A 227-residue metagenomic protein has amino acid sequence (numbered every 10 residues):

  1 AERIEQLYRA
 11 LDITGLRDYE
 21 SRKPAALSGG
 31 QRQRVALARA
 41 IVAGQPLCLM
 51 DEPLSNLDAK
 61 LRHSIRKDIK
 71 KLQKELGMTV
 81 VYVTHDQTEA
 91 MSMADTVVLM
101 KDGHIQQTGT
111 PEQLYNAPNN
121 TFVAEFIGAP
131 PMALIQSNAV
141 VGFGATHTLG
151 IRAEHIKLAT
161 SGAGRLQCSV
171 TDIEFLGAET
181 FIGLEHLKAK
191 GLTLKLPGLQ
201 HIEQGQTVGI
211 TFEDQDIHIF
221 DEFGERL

Functional and structural regions predicted by a protein language model:
A1-N120: ABC ATPase nucleotide-binding domains
D18, G29-G30, G103, G109 (+5 more regions): Glycine-centered flexibility sites
S64, L114-A117, E125-F126, A159 (+1 more regions): Residues that scaffold the ATP/ADP-binding catalytic core of kinase and kinase-like folds
T88, E112, T121, A133 (+2 more regions): Glycine-centered loop/turn positions within well-structured domains that cap or flank conserved ligand/cofactor-binding
N116-A139, E213: C-terminal boundary and immediately downstream tail of ABC-type ATPase nucleotide-binding domains
P130, V141-L227: Non-catalytic connector elements of ABC transporters
